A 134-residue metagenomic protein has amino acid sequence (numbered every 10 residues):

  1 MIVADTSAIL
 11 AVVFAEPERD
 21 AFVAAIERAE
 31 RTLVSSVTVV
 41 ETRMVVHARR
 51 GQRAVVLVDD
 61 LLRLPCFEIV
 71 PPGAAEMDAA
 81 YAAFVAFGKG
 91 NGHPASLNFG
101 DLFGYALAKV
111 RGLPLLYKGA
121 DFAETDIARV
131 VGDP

Functional and structural regions predicted by a protein language model:
M1-V34, H47-D60, E124, D133: Short, well-structured N-terminal submotif of metal-dependent ribonuclease cores
R19, V39, V55, M77-Y81: A general structural signal for well-ordered alpha-helical segments in protein cores
A24, D60-L62, V85-N91: Glycine/charged-rich beta-loop-alpha catalytic/anionic-binding loops adjacent to active sites
S36-V37, G73, G119-A120: Short secondary-structure boundary segments
E68-P114: Active-site neighborhoods of divalent-metal-dependent phosphate/nucleic-acid chemistry enzymes
Y105-P134: Acidic, PIN/NYN-like endoribonuclease modules and their adjacent C-terminal/linker elements
